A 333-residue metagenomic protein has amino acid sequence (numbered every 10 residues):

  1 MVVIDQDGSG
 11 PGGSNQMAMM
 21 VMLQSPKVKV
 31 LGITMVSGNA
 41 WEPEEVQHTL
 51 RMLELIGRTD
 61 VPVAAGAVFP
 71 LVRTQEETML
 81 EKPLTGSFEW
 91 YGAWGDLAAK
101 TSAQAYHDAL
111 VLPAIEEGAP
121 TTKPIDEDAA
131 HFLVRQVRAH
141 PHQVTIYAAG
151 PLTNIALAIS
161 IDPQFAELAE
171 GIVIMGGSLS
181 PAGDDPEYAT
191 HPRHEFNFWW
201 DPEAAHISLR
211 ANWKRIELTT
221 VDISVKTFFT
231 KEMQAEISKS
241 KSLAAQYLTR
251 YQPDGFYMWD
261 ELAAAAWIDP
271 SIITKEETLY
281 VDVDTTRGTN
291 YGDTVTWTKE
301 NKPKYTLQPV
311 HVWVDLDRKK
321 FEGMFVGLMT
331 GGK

Functional and structural regions predicted by a protein language model:
M1, Q16-V30, F196-K333: Conformational coupling and interaction surfaces
M1-T59, T74, K100-L218, S224: Active-site histidine-anchored catalytic micro-motif
A40-V46, L71-V72, S178-A182, D282-K299: Short, mixed-charge aromatic SLiMs
T49-M52, L80-K82, Q234-I237: Short, hinge-like loop/turn segments at secondary-structure boundaries
P62-P70: A short, structured active-site edge motif that brings together acidic residues
E77-G86, P186-H191, M233: Short, surface-exposed amphipathic charged segments that create phosphate/polyanion-binding patches used for binding
M79-A99: A charged helix-plus-loop insertion that forms the helical arch/lid used to bind and gate nucleic-acid substrates
